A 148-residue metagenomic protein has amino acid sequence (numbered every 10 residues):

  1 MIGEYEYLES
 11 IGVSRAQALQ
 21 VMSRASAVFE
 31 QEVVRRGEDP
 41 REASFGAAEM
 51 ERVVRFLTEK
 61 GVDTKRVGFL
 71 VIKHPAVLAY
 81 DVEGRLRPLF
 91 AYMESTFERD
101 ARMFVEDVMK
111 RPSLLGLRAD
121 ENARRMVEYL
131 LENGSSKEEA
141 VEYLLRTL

Functional and structural regions predicted by a protein language model:
M1-L148: Long amphipathic alpha-helical repeat/alpha-solenoid cores
